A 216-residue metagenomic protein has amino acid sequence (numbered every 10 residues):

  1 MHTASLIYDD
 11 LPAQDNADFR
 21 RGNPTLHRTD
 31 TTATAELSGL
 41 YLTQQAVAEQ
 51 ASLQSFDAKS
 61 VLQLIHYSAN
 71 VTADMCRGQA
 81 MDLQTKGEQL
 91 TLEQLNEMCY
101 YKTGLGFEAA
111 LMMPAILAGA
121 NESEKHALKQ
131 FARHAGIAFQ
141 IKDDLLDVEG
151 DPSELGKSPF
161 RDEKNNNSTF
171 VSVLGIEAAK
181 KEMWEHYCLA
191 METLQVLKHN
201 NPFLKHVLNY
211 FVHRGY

Functional and structural regions predicted by a protein language model:
M1-L194, H199-V212: Mg2+-dependent prenyl diphosphate-binding active-site environment of isoprenoid biosynthetic enzymes
R214-Y216: Short cytosolic juxtamembrane segments of multi-pass membrane proteins
